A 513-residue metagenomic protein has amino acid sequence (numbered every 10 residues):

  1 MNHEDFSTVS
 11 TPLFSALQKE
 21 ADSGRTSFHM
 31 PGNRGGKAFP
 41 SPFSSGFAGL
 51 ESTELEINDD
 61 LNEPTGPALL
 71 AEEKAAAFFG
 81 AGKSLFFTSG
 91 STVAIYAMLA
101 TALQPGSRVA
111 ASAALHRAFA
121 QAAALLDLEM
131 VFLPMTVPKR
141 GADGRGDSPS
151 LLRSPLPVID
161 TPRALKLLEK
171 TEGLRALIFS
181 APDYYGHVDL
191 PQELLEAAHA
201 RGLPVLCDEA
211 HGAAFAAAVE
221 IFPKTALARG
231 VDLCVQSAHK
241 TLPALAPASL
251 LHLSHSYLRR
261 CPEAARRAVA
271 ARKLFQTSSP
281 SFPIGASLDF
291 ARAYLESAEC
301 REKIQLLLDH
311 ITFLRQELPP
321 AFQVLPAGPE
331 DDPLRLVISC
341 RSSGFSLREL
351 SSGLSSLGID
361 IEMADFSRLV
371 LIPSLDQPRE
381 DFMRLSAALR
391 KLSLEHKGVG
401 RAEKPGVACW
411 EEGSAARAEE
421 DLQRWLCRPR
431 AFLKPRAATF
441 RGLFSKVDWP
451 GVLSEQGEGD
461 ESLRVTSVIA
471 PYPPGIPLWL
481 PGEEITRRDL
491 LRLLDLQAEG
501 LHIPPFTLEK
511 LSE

Functional and structural regions predicted by a protein language model:
M1-G66, Y472-P474: N-terminal "arm"/small-domain region of PLP-dependent enzymes with the aminotransferase-like
S10-Q18, D22, P42, A81 (+1 more regions): Conserved PLP-enzyme active-site core in the AAT-like
F47-G90, A114: Conserved N-terminal alpha-helix of the aminotransferase class I/II PLP-enzyme fold
N58, L85-F87, L177-S180, V337 (+1 more regions): Short glycine-rich or small-residue beta-strand-to-loop segments that form or flank ligand, phosphate, metal/Fe-S
K83-L85, Q236, G358-E362: A short linear hydrophobic-aromatic micro-motif
P319-E483, R488, R492-H502: Conserved C-terminal alpha-helix-loop-beta "cap" of PLP-dependent enzymes that closes/shapes the active-site mouth
H502-E513: Charge-dense polyanion-binding interfaces
